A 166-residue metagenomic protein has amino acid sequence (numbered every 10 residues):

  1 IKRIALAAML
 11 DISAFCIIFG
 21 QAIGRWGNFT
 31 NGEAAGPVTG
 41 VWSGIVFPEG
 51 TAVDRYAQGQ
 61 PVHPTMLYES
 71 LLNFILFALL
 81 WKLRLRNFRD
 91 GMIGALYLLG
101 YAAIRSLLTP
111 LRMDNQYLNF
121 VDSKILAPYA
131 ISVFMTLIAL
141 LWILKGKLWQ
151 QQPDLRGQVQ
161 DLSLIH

Functional and structural regions predicted by a protein language model:
I1-L164: A feature for loop-to-transmembrane-helix boundaries and adjacent hydrophobic helices in multi-pass integral membrane
